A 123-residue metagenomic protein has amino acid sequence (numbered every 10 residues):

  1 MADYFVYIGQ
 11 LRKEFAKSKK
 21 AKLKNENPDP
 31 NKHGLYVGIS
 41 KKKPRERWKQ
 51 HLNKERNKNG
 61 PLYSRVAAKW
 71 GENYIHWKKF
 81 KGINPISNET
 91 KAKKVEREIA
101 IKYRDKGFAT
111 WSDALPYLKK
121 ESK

Functional and structural regions predicted by a protein language model:
M1-K49, T90, K94, E121-K123: GIY-YIG nuclease catalytic motif and its immediate N-terminal context
A2-F5, G34, P61, E72 (+1 more regions): Intrinsically disordered, low-complexity segments enriched in small/polar residues
K24-E26, L52-N53, K94-A100, P116: General N-terminal targeting signals
E26-P28, K41-K91: Conserved short loop/helix modules at catalytic or binding sites in compact beta-alpha or helix-hairpin-helix contexts
N31, K78, S87-T90, I101 (+2 more regions): Generic cytosolic/nucleocytoplasmic N-terminal low-complexity/intrinsically disordered segments
N53-L62, E98-T110: Short arginine-rich
E96, D105-K123: Anionic, Ser/Thr-rich low-complexity intrinsically disordered regions
